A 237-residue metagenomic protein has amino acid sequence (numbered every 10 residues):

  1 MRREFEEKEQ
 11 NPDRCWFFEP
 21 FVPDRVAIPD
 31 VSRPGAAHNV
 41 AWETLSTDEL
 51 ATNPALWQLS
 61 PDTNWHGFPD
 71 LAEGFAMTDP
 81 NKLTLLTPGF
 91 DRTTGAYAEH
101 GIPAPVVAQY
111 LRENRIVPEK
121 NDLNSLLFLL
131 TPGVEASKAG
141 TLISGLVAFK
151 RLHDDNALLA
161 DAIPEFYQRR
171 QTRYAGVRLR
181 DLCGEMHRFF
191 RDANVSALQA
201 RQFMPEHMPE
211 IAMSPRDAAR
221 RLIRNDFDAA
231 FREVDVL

Functional and structural regions predicted by a protein language model:
R2-L237: Non-catalytic terminal extensions of PLP-dependent enzymes
